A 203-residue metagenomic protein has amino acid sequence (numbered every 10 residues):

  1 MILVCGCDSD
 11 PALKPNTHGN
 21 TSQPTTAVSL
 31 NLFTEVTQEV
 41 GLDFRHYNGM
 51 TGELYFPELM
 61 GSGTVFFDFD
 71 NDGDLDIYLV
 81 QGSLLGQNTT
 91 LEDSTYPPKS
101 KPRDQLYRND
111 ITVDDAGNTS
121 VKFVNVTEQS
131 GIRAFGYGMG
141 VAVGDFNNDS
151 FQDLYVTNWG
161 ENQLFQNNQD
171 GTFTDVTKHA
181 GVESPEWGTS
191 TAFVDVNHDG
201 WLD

Functional and structural regions predicted by a protein language model:
M1-C5: Sec-dependent bacterial lipoprotein signal peptides
G6-D203: Acidic, glycine/proline-rich Ca2+-coordinating loop motifs
